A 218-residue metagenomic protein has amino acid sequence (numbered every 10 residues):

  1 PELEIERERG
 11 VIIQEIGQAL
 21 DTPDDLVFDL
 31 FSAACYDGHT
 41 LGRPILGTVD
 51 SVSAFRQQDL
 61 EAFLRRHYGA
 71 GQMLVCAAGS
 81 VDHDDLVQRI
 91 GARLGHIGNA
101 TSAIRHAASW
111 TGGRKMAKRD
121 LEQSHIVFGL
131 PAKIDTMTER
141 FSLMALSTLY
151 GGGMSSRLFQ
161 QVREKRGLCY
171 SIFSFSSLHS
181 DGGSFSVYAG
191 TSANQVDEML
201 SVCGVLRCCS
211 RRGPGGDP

Functional and structural regions predicted by a protein language model:
P1-T101, R105, M116, V127 (+3 more regions): Charge-rich, well-structured scaffold segments of protease-associated domains
A100-F159: His/Glu-based metal-binding/catalytic segments typifying zinc-dependent metallopeptidases
